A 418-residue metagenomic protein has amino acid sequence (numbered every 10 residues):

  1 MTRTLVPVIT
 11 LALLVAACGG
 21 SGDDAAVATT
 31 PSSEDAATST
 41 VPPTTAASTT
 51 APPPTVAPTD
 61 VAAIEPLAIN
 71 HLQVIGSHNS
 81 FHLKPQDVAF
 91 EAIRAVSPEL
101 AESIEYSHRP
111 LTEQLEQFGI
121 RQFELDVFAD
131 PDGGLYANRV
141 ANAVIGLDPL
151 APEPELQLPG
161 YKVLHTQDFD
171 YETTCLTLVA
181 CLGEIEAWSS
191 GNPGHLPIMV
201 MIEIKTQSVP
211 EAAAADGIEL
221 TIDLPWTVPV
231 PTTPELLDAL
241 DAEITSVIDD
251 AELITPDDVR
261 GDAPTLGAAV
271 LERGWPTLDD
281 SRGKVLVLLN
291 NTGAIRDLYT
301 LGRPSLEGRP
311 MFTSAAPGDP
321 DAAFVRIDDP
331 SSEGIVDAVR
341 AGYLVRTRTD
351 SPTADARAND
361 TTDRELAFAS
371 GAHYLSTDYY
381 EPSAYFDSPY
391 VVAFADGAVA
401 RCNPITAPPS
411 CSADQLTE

Functional and structural regions predicted by a protein language model:
M1-V6: Bacterial N-terminal signal peptides that target proteins for export
P7-L11: Hydrophobic helical h-region of N-terminal Sec-dependent signal peptides in bacterial secretory/periplasmic proteins
L14-A17: C-terminal motif of bacterial Sec signal peptides marking the signal peptidase cleavage site
G19-G22: Bacterial signal peptide processing site
A26-T55: Extracellular mucin-like PTS domains
P53-E418: Catalytic cores of phosphodiester-bond hydrolases, prominently lipid phosphodiesterases
